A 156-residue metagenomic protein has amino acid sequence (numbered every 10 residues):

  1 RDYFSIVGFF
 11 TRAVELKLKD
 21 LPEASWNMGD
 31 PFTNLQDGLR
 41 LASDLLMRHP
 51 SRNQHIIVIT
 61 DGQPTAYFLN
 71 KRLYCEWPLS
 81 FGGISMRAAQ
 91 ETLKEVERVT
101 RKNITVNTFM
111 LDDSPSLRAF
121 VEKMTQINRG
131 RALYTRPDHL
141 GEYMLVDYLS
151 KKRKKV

Functional and structural regions predicted by a protein language model:
R1-K19, G38-L39, R52-I59, N107-M110 (+1 more regions): Von Willebrand factor
F10-S51, Q63-G82: Short, charged loop segments at secondary-structure junctions
S51, Q63-A66, N70-V156: Von Willebrand factor type A / integrin I
